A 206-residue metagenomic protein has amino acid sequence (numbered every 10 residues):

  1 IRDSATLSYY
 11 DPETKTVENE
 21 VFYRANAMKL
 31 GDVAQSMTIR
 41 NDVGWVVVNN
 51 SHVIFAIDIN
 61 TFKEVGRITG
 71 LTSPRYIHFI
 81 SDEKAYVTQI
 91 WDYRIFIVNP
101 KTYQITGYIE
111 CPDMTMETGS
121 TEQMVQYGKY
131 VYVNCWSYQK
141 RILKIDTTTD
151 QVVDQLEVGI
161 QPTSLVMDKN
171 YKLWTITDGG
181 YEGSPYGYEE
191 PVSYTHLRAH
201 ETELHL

Functional and structural regions predicted by a protein language model:
I1-D3, W45-N50, V87-W91, V133-S137 (+1 more regions): Conserved beta-strand positions in repeat-built beta-propeller and related beta-rich domains
D3-T6, F96, K140-L143, G183-Y194: Structural motif
E13, D58-T61, N99-Y103, D146-D150: Short loop/turn segments that connect beta-strands within beta-propeller blades
V17-M28, K63-I68, Q104-M114, Q151-L156 (+1 more regions): A short beta-strand motif characteristic of beta-propeller blades
D32-S36, S73-H78, T118-Q123, I160-D168: Repeated scaffold domains used in trafficking and secretory/extracellular systems, primarily beta-propellers
I39-N41, I80-D82, Q126-G128, D168-N170: Residue-level detector of Asp-centered blade-edge/turn motifs that repeat once per structural unit in beta-propeller
G70-I80, T88-F96, P100, I105-V125: Asp-box/WD-like beta-propeller blade repeats and closely related beta-sheet repeat scaffolds
T195-T202: Conserved small/polar residues in nucleotide/adenosyl-binding loops
